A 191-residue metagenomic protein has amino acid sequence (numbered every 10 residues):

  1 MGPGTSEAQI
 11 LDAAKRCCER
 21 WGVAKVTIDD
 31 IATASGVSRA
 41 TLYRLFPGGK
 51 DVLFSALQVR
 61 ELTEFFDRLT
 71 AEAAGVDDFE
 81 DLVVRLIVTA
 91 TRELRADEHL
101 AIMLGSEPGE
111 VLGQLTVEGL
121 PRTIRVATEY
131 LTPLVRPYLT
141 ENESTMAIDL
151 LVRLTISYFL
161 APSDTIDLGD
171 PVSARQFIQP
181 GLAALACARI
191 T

Functional and structural regions predicted by a protein language model:
M1-W21, K25-A34: Basic, helix-initiating cap at the start of DNA-binding domains
I10-C18, E61, F65, A90: Short hydrophobic clusters on alpha-helical segments that form packing/core surfaces in small helical domains
R20-V23, Y43-F54: HTH DNA-binding helix-turn interface
A40: Key DNA-contact positions within bacterial/archaeal DNA-binding proteins
A56, T70-A96, I148: Hydrophobic alpha-helical connector segments
F66, V111-D149: Amphipathic alpha-helical packing segments from all-alpha helical-bundle domains
R85, T91-L120: Amphipathic alpha-helical segments used for helix-helix packing
R92-A96, L151-L168, G181-I190: Amphipathic C-terminal alpha-helical segment
